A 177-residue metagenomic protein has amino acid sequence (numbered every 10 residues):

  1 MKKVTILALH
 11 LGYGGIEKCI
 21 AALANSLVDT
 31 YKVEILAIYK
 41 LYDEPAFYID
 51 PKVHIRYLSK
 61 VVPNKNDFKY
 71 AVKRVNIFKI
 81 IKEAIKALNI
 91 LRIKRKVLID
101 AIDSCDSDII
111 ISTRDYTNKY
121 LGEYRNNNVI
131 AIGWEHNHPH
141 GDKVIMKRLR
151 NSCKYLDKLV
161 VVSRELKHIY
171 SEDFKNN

Functional and structural regions predicted by a protein language model:
M1-T5: Extreme N-terminal starter segment of soluble prokaryotic enzymes
I6-Y13, S26, T30-I85, S171: N-terminal strand-loop element at the rim of the active site of nucleotide-sugar-dependent glycosyltransferases
I49, A101-D103, N151-S152: Structural alpha-helical scaffold elements that stabilize or flank donor/cofactor-binding regions in carbohydrate
A71-I109, K147: An amphipathic, basic-hydrophobic alpha-helix
L91-K94, I130, H136-Y155: Nucleotide-sugar donor phosphate/pyrophosphate-binding loop at the beta->alpha transition of glycosyltransferases
I110-I111, P139, Y155-R164: A short beta-strand/loop micro-motif in the catalytic core of glycosyltransferases that engages the nucleotide-sugar
S112-T117: Short His-centered aromatic/hydrophobic patch
Y120-L121, D157-N177: A short, active-site helix/loop in glycosyltransferases that binds the activated sugar's phosphate group
